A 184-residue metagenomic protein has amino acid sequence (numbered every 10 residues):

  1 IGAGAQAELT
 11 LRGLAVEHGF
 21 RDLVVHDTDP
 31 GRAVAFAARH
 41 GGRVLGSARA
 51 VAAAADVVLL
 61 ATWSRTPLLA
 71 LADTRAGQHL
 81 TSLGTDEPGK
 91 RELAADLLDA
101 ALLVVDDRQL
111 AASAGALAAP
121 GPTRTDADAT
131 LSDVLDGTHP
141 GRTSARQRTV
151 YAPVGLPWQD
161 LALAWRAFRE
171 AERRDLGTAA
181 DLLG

Functional and structural regions predicted by a protein language model:
I1, P122-G184: NAD(P)-dependent dehydrogenase/reductase Rossmann-like domain
Q6-A7: Hydrophobic/small residue at the entry helix of a nucleotide-binding pocket
V16-H40: NAD(P)-binding Rossmann-fold cofactor-contacting core
G41-A55, L69-A72: Short acidic low-complexity segments
D56-L59, L80-T81: N-terminal Rossmann-like NAD(P) cofactor-binding module of classical short-chain dehydrogenase/reductase
T62-L69, E87: Beta-loop-alpha module in the N-terminal Rossmann-like domain of NAD(P)-dependent dehydrogenases, especially those
T74-Q78, S82-T143: Rossmann-fold NAD(P)-binding glycine/threonine-rich loop
